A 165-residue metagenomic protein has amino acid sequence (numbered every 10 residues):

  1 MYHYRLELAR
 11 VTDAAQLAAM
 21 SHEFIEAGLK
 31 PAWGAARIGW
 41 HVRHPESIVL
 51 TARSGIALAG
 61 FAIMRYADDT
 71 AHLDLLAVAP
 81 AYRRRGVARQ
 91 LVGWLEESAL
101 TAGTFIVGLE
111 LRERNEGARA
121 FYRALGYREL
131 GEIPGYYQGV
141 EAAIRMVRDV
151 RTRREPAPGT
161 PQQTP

Functional and structural regions predicted by a protein language model:
Y2-Y4, L8-R83, R89-A102, G131 (+3 more regions): Acetyl-CoA-dependent GNAT
D13, N115, A142: Acidic active-site catalytic centers that drive phospho-/nucleotidyl reactions and related ester hydrolyses
R37-I38, N115-E116, Q138-G139: Short secondary-structure capping/turn micro-motifs that flank functional sites
V78, R112-E113: Short amphipathic helical patch at the helix-1/turn junction of helix-turn-helix
L91, N115-A118: Conserved short alpha-helix immediately C-terminal to the canonical SAM/SAH-binding motif I of Rossmann-like
G108-L111, R123, R128-R145: Conserved catalytic-core motifs of GNAT/GCN5-like acyltransferases
